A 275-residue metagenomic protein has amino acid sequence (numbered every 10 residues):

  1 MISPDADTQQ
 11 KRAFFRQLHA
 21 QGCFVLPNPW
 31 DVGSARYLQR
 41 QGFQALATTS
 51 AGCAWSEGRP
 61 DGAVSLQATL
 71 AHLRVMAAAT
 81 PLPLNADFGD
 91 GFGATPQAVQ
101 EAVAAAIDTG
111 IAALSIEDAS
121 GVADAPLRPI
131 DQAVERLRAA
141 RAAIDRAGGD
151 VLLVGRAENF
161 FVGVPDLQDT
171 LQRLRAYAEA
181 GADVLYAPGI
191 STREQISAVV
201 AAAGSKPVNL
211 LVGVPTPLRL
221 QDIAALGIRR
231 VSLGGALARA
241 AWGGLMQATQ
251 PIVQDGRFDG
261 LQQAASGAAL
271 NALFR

Functional and structural regions predicted by a protein language model:
I2-A86, D90-L233, A240-W242, M246-Q247: Alpha/beta enzyme core
R229, A236-R275: Conserved alpha/beta catalytic core and glycan-binding cleft of carbohydrate-active enzymes
